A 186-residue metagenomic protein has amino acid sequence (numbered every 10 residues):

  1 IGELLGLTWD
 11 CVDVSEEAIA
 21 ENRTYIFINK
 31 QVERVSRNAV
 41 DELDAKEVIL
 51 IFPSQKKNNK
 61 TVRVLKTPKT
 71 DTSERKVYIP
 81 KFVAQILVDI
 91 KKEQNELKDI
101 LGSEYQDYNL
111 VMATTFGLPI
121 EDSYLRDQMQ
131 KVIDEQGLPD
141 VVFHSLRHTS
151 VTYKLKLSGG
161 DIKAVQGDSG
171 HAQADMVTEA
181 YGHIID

Functional and structural regions predicted by a protein language model:
I1-E3, Y124, Q128-E135, S145-Q173 (+1 more regions): C-terminal catalytic core of tyrosine-transesterase DNA break-rejoin enzymes
G6-E96: Conserved tyrosine-mediated DNA breakage-rejoining catalytic core shared by Y-recombinases
V12, I19-R23, K30-V32, S169-D186: Catalytic-site neighborhood detector that most strongly recognizes the C-terminal catalytic loop/helix of tyrosine
S15-E16, I28, S36-V40, L87 (+5 more regions): Extended hydrophobic-aromatic, low-complexity segments
R23, T72-K76, D107-N109, L146-T149 (+1 more regions): Active-site lining segments that contact anionic ligands and/or coordinate catalytic metals
L65-E74, A113-E121, G137-S145, K154-K156 (+1 more regions): Short, contiguous acidic/charged loop-to-helix segments that flank catalytic cores in large enzymes
Q94-D107: Short helix/loop segment immediately N-terminal to the Walker
